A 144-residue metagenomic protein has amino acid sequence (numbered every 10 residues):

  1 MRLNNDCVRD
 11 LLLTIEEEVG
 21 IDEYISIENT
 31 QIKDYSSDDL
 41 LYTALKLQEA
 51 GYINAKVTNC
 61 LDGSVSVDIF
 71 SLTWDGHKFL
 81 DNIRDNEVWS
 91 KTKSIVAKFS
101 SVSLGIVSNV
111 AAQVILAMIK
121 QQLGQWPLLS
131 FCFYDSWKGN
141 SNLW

Functional and structural regions predicted by a protein language model:
R2-I32: Short amphipathic alpha-helical interface segments
K33-A50, S66-V67: Short amphipathic alpha-helical interaction segments
Q48-N59: A short, conserved structural fragment
S64-I95: Short, amphipathic alpha-helical interaction segments positioned at domain boundaries
S90-L128: Hydrophobic, helix-forming membrane-interacting segments
